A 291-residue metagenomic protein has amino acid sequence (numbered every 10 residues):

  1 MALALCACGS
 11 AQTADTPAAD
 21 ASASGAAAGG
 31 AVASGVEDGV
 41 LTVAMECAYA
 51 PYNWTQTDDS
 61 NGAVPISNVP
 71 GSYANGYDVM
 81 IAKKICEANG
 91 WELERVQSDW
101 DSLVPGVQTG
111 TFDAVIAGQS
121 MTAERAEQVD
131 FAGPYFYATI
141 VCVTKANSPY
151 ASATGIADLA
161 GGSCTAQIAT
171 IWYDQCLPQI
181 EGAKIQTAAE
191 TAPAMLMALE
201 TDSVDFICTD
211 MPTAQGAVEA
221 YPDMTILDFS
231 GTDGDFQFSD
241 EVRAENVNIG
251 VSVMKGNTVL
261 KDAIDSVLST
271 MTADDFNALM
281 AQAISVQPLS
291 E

Functional and structural regions predicted by a protein language model:
L3-A7: C-terminal motif of bacterial Sec signal peptides marking the signal peptidase cleavage site
C8-S24: Bacterial lipoprotein signal-peptidase II cleavage site
G9, M80-A88, S148, G162-S163 (+2 more regions): Extended ligand-binding regions for polar small-molecule ligands
D20, G29-G118: Extracytoplasmic small-molecule ligand-binding "clamshell" domains of the periplasmic binding protein/Venus flytrap
V43, C47-A50, G71-E87, Q119 (+3 more regions): Bilobed "Venus flytrap"/periplasmic-binding protein-like clamshell domains and structurally analogous long
E87, E92-D158, Q237-R243: Acidic, polar ligand-binding/catalytic clefts
W91-E92, Q108-A117, G162-C164, E200-T213 (+1 more regions): Alpha-to-beta junction loops
S102, A117-Q128, Q175-P178, D205-E245: A ligand-binding cleft/hinge motif common to bilobed small-molecule-binding domains
